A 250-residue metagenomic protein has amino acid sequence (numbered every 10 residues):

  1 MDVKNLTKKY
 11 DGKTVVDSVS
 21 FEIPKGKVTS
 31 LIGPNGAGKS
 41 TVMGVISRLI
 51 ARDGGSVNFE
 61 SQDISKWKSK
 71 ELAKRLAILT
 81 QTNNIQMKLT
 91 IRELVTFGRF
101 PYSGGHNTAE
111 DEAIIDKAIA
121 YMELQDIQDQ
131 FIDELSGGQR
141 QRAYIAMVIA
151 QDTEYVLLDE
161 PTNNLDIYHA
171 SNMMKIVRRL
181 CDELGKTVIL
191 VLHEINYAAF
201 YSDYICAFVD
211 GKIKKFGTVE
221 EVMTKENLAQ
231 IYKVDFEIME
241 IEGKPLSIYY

Functional and structural regions predicted by a protein language model:
I32-P34: The feature captures the beta-strand-to-loop junction immediately N-terminal to the Walker
S47: Helix-to-loop junction immediately C-terminal to a conserved catalytic motif
G55-D63, L72: Conserved ABC transporter NBD signature motif
T96, A109-I127, D152: Conserved ABC ATPase "signature" region
F131-L135, Q139: Conserved ABC ATPase signature
V156-E160: Catalytic Walker B motif of ABC-type/P-loop ATPase nucleotide-binding domains
